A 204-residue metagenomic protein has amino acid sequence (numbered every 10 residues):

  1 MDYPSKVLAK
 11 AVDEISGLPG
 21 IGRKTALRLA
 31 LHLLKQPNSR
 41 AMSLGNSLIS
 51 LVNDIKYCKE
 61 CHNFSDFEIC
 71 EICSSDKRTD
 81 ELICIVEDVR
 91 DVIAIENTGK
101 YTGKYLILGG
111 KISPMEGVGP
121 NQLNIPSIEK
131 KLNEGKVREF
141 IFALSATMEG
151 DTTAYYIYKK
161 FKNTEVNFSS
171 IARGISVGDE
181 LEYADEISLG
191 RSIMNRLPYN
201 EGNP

Functional and structural regions predicted by a protein language model:
D2-A9, G17, A30-V92, P198: Cys/His-rich Zn2+-binding cysteine-cluster or related metal-binding knuckle/ribbon modules and their
L8-S16, L27, L33-Q36, Y158-I171 (+1 more regions): S-adenosyl-L-methionine-dependent methyltransferase catalytic core, i.e., the SAM/SAH-binding region
V12, I55, F67, Q122-E129: Short, well-ordered alpha-helical scaffold segments within catalytic/effector domains
P19, N38, L51, N63-F64 (+3 more regions): Conserved phosphate/pyrophosphate-binding and hydrolysis machinery centered on Walker-type P-loop NTPases, extending
T25, P37, V52-I55, S65 (+7 more regions): Conserved NTP-handling cores and scaffolds of large molecular machines
A26, S75-L144: Extended interfacial segments that mediate partner engagement and assembly in macromolecular machines
E129-P204: Long C-terminal interaction/binding lobes of large macromolecular proteins
